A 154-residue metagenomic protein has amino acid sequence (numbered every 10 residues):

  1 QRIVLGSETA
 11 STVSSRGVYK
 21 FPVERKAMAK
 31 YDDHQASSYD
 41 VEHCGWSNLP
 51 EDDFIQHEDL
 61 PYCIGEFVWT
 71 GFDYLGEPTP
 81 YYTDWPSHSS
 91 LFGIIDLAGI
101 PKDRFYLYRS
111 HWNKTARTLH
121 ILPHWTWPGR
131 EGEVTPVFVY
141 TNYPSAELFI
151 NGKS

Functional and structural regions predicted by a protein language model:
Q1-S154: Extended substrate-binding grooves/exosites of carbohydrate-active enzymes
